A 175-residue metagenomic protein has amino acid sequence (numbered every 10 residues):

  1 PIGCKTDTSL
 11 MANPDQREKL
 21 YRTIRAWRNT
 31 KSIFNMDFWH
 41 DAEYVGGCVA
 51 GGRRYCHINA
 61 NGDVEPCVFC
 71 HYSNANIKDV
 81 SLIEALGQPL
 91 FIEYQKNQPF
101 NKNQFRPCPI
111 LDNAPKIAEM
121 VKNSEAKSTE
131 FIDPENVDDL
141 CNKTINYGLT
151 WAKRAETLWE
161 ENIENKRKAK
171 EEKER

Functional and structural regions predicted by a protein language model:
P1-G47, G51, A60-N61, E65 (+3 more regions): Radical SAM enzyme [4Fe-4S]-AdoMet core and its adjacent flexible, acidic and glycine-rich loops/tails across
F69-R175: Flexible mid-to-C-terminal extensions adjoining Fe-S/redox cofactors in radical SAM and related proteins
